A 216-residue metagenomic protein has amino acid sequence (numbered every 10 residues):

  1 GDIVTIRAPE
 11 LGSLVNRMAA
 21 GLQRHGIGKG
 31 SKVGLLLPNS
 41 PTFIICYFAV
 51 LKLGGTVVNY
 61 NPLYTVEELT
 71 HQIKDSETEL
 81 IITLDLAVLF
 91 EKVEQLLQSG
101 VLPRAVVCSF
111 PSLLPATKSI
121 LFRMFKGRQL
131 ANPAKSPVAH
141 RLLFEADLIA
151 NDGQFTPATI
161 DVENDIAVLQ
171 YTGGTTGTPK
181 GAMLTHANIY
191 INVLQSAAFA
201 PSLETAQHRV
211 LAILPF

Functional and structural regions predicted by a protein language model:
G1-S40, I44-F48, T65-T70, A146: Conserved AMP-binding/adenylate-forming core of the ANL superfamily
P9, V106-S109, L214: Residues at the C-termini of beta-strands that transition into short coil/loop
R24-H25, K52-D147: Structural core segment of the AMP-binding/adenylate-forming
H25-I27, D152-N164, L169-I213: Conserved adenylate-forming
K32-L36, L51, A167, R209-L211: Short, well-ordered beta-strand segments
V33, G54, G174-T175: Conserved G/P- and acidic residue-centered "switch" motifs that form tight phosphate/ATP-binding loops in soluble
L37-S40, N61, I213-F216: Conserved AMP-binding
F43-L51, V57, I189: Short hydrophobic alpha-helical segments of the AMP-binding
